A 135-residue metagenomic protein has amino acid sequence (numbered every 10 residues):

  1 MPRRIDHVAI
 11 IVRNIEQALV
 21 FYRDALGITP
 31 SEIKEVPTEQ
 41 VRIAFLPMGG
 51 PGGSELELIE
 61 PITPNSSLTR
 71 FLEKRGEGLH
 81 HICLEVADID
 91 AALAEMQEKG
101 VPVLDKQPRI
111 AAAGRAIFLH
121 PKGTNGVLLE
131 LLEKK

Functional and structural regions predicted by a protein language model:
M1-L19, E77-V86, K135: N-terminal beta-strand motif that seeds the catalytic metal site of vicinal oxygen chelate
P2, I10-G53, A92-A94, E98-G100 (+2 more regions): Core segments of cupin and vicinal oxygen chelate
G49, I59-P61, K122, K134: Generic beta-structure capping elements
G53-L56, G123-L128: Short, charged/polar, Gly/Pro-enriched secondary-structure boundary elements
E55-G78: Helix-adjacent hinge/juxtasegments
F71-K99: Mid-chain, well-packed structural core segment of small domains
